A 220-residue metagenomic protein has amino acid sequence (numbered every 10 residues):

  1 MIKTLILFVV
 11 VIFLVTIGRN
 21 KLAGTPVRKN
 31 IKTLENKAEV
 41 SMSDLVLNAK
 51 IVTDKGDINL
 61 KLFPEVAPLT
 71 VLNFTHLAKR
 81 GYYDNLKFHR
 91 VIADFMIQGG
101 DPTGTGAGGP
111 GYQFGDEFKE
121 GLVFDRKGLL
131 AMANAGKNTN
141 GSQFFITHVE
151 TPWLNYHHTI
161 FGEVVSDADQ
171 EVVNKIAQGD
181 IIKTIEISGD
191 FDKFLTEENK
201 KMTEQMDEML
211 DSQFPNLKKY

Functional and structural regions predicted by a protein language model:
M1-Y220: Cyclophilin-like peptidyl-prolyl cis-trans isomerases
